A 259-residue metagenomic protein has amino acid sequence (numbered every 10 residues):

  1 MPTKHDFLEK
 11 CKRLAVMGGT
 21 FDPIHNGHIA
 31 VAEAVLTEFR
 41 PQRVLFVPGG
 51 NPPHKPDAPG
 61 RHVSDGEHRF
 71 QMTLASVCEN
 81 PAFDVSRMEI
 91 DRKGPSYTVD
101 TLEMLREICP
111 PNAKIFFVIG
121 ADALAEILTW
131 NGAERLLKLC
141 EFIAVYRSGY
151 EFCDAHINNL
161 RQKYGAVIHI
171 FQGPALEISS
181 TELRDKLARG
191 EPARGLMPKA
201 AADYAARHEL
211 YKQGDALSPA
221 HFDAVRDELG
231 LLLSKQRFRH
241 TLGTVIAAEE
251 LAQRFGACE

Functional and structural regions predicted by a protein language model:
M1-A220: Nucleotidyltransferase catalytic core that binds NTPs
Q213-E259: Acidic/His-rich, divalent-metal-binding segments that scaffold phosphate/diphosphate chemistry
